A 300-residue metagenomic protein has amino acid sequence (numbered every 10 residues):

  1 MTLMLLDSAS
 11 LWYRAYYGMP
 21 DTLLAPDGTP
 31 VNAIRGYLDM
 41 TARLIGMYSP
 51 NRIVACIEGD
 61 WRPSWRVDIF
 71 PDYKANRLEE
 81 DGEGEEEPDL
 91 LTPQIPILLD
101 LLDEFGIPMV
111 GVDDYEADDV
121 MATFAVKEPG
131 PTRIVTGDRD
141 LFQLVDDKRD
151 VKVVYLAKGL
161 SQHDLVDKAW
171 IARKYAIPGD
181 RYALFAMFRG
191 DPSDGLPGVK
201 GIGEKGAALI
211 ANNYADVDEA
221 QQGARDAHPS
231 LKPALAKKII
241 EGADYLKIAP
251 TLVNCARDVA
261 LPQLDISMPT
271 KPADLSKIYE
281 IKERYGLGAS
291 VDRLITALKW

Functional and structural regions predicted by a protein language model:
M1-V135, L141-S161, L246-I248, N254-P262 (+1 more regions): Noncatalytic, basic helical substrate-engagement surface that gates or grips nucleic-acid strands
S49-V54, E86, I107, K148 (+1 more regions): Non-catalytic nucleic-acid-binding/docking modules located in mid-to-C-terminal regions of nucleic-acid enzymes
